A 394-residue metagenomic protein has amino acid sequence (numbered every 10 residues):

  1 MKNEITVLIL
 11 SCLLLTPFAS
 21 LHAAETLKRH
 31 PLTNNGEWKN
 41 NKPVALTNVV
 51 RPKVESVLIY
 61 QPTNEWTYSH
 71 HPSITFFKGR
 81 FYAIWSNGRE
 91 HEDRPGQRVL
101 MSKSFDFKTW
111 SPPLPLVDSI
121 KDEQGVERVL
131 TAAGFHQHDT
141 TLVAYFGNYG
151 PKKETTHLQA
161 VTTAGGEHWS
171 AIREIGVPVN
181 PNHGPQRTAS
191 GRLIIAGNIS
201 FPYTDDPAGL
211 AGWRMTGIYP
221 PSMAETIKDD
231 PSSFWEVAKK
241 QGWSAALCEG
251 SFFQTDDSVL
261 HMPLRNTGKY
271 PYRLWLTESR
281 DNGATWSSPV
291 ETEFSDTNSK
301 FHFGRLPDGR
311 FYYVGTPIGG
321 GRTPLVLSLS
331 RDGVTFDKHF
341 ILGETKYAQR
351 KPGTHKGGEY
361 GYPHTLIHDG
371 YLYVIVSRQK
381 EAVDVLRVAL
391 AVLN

Functional and structural regions predicted by a protein language model:
M1-I9: Bacterial N-terminal signal peptides that target proteins for export
L8-P17: Bacterial N-terminal signal peptides
A19-H22: Sec/Tat signal peptide C-region and signal peptidase I cleavage site
A24-T67, T75-R128, H136-N298, R305-K356 (+2 more regions): Beta-rich carbohydrate-recognition and catalytic domains
K300, Y360-P363: Short glycine-rich, acidic/polar surface loops and turns
